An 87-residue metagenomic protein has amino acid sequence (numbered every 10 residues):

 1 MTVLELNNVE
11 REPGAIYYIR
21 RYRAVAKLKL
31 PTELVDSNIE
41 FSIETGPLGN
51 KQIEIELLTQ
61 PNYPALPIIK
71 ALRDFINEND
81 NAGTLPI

Functional and structural regions predicted by a protein language model:
M1-I87: Cystatin/cathelin-like cysteine-protease inhibitor module
